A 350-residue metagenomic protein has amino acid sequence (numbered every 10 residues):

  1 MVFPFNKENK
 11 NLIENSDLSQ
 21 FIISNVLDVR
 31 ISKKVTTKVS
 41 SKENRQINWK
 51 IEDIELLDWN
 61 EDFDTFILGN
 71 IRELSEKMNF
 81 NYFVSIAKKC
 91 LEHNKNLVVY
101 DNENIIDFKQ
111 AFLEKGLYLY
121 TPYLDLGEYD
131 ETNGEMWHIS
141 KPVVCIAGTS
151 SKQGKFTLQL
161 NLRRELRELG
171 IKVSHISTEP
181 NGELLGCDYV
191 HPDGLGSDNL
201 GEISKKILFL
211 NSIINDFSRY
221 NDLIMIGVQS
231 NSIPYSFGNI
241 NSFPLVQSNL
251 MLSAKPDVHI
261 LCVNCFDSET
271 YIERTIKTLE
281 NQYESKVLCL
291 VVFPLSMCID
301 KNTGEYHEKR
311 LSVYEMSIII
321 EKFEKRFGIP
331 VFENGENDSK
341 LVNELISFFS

Functional and structural regions predicted by a protein language model:
M1-Y118, E284, V292-S312, E321-F332 (+2 more regions): Long, basic/Gly/Ser/Thr-rich N-terminal segments that mediate initial subcellular attachment or targeting
T65-G69, C145, L223-M225, I260-C262: Structural motif
V98-D101, L119-Y123, V173-T178, I224-V228 (+1 more regions): General beta-strand structural signal in soluble alpha/beta enzymes
V99, I146-Q153, S197-G201: Flexible, glycine/proline-enriched loop segments at strand-loop-helix junctions that form or flank small-ligand binding
V99-E114, Y120, L126, I207-L210 (+2 more regions): Conserved catalytic-core segment of NTP-binding enzymes
Y129-I176: Walker A (P-loop) phosphate-binding motif
V143, N161-I203, H307: N-terminal phosphate/diphosphate-binding loop that engages ATP/GTP or pyrophosphate donors across diverse enzyme folds
L185-I233: Conserved nucleotide-sensing/catalytic segment adjacent to the nucleotide-binding pocket in NTP-handling enzymes
